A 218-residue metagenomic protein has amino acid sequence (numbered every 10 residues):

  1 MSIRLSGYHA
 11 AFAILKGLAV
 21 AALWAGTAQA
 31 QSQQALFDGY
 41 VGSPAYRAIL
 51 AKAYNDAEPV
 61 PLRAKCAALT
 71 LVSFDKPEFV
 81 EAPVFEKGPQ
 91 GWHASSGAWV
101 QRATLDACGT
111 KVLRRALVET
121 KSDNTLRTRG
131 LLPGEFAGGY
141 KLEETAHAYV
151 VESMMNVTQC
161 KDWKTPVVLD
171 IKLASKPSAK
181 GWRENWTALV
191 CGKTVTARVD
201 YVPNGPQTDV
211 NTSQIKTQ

Functional and structural regions predicted by a protein language model:
M1, W24, M154-M155: Detector for methionine-enriched segments
M1-A13: N-terminal secretory signal peptides that target proteins for export/translocation
S6, L18, A116-L117: Small/flexible residues
L15-A25: Bacterial N-terminal signal peptides
G26-A30: Sec/Tat signal peptide C-region and signal peptidase I cleavage site
Q31-Q218: Cysteine-centric segments in proteins
